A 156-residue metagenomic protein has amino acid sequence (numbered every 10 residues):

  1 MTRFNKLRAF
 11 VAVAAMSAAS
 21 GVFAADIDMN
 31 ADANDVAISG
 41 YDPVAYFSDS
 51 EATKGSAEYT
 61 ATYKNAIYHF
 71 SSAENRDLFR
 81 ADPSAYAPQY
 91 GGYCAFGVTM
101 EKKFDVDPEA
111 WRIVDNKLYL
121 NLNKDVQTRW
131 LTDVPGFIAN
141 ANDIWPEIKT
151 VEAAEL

Functional and structural regions predicted by a protein language model:
M1-V11: Bacterial N-terminal signal peptides that target proteins for export
F10-A19: Bacterial N-terminal signal peptides
S20-D26: Sec/Tat signal peptide C-region and signal peptidase I cleavage site
D26-L78, A153: N-terminal secretory signal peptides
N34, A81, A85-A95: A low-complexity, Ser/Thr/Gly/Pro-enriched, surface-exposed linker/loop concept that marks segments flanking
G55-E58, N75-L78, D82, P88 (+1 more regions): A charge-rich, low-complexity, intrinsically flexible signal that marks solvent-exposed coils, linkers, repeats
H69-F70, Y119-L122: Hydrophobic core segments of beta-strands in well-ordered, beta-rich domains
L131-L156: C-terminal partner/receptor-binding element of secreted or periplasmic proteins
